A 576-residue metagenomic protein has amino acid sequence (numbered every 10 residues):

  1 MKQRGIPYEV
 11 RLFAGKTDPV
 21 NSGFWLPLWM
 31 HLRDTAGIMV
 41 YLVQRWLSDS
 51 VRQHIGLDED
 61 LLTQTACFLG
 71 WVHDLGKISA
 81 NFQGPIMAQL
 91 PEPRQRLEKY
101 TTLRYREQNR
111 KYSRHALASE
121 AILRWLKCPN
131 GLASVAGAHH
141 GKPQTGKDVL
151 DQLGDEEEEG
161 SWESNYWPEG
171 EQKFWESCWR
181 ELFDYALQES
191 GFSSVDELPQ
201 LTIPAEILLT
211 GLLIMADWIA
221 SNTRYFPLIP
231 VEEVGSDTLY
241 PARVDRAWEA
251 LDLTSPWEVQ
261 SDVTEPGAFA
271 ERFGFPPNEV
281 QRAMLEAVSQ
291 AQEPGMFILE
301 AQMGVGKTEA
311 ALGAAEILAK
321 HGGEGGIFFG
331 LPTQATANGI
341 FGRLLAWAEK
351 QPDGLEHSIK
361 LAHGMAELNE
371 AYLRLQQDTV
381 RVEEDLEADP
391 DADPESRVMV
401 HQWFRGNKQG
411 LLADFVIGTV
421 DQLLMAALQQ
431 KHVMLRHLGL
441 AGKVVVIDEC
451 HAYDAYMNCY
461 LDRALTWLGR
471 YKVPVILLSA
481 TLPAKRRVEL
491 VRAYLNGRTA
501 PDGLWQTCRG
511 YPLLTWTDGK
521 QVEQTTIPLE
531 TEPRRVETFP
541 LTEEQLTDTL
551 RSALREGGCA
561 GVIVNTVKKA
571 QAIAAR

Functional and structural regions predicted by a protein language model:
K2-Q260: Accessory nucleic-acid engagement/destabilization modules that flank
V263-E300: Conserved pre-motif I regulatory segment
E293-A315, Y453-D454, S479: Walker A/P-loop
T308-G325, R343, L465-W467: Walker A/P-loop NTP-binding motif
G326-E349, I359-E370, L482-R486, V567: Conserved Walker A/P-loop ATP-binding site and its immediately adjacent core in helicase/helicase-like ATPase domains
L345-D414, V420-L424: A substrate-engagement module of RecA-like helicase motors
L435-V444, H451-Q524: Post-DEXD/H (motif II) to motif III coupling segment of the RecA-like Helicase ATP-binding lobe
R498-A572: Conserved interdomain linker/interface between the two RecA-like ATPase lobes of SF2 helicase motors
